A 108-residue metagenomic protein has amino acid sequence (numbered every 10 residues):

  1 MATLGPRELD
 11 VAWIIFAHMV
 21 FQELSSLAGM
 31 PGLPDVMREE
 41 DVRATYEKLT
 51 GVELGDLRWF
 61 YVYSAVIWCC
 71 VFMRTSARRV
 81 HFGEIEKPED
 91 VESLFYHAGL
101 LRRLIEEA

Functional and structural regions predicted by a protein language model:
M1-A2: Activation of the activation-loop gatekeeper triad in protein kinase-fold domains
E8-T50, S64-F82: Active-site activation/catalytic loop segments of kinase-like enzymes and analogous catalytic loops in related
M30-L33, D56, E84, L100: Intrinsically disordered, low-complexity regions
V36-A44, G55, P88-G99: Generic alpha-helical secondary structure signal
V52-S64: All-alpha amphipathic helical-bundle segments outside canonical DNA-binding/catalytic cores that form hydrophobic
R78-A108: Regulatory N- and C-terminal appendages and interdomain linkers associated with kinase/kinase-like NTP transferase
